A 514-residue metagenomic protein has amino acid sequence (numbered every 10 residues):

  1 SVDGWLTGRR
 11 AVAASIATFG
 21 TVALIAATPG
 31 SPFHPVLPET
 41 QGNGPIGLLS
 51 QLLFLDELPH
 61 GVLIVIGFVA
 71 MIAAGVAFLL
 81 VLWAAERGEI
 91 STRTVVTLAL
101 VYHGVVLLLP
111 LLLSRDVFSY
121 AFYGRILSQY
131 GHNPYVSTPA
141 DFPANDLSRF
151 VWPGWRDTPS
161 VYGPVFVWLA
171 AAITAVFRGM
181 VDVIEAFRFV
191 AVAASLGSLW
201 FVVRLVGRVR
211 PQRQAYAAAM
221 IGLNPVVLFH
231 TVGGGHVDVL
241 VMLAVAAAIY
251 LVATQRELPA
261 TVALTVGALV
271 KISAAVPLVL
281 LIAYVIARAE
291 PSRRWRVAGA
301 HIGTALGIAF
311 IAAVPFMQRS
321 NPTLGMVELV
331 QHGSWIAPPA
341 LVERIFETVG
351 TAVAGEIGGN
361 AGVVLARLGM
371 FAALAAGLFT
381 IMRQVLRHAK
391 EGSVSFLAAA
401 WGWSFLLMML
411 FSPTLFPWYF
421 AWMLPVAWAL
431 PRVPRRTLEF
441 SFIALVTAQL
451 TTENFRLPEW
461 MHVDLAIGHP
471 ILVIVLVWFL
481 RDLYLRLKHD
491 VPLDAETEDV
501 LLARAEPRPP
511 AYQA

Functional and structural regions predicted by a protein language model:
S1-V22, L49-V105, L397-A399, L483 (+3 more regions): Start-transfer (signal-anchor) and selected internal transmembrane alpha helices of multi-pass inner/ER membrane
F19, A73-L82, E185-V209, M242-L243 (+1 more regions): Transmembrane-helix motifs of polytopic, lipid-linked glycan transferases
I64-G67, P164, W168, G179-G197 (+1 more regions): Loop-to-helix entry region of an early transmembrane alpha helix in multi-pass inner-membrane enzymes
A74-A77, V81, F310, E328-F411 (+1 more regions): Aromatic/glycine/proline-enriched transmembrane-helix motif characteristic of membrane-embedded glycan-assembly enzymes
E89-R188, V192: Intramembrane catalytic core of multi-pass membrane enzymes that act on lipidic substrates
A99-H103, V190-A193, L205-V206, Q214-A253 (+2 more regions): Membrane-embedded helix bundles of polyisoprenyl
P277-G307: Perimembrane helix-loop-helix junctions
P431-A514: Aromatic-enriched
